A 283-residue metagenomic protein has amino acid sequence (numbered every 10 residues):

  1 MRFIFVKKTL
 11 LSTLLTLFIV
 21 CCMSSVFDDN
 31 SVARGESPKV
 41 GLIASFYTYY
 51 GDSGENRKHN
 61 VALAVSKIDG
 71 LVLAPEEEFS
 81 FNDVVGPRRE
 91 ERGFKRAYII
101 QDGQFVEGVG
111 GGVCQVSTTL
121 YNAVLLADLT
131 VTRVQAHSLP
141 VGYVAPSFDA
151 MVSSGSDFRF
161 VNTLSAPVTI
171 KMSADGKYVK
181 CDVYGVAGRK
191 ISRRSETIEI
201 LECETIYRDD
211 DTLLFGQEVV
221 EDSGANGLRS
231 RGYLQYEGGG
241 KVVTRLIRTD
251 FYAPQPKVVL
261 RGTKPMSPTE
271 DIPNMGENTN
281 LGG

Functional and structural regions predicted by a protein language model:
M1-T13: N-terminal Sec-pathway targeting helices
S12-C21: Bacterial N-terminal signal peptides
C22-G283: Well-ordered beta-sheet/strand-loop patches within structured domains
